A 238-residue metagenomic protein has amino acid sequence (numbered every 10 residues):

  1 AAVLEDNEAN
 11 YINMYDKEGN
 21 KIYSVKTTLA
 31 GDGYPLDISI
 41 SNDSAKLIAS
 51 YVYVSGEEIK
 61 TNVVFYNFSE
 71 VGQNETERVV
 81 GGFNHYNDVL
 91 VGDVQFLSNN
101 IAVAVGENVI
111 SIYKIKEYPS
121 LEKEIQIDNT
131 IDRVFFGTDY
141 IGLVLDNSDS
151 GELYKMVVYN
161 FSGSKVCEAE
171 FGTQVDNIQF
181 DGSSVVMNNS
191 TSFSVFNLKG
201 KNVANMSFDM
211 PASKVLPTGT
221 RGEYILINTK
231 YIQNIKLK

Functional and structural regions predicted by a protein language model:
A1, K46-I48, I101-A102, I141-G142 (+2 more regions): Hydrophobic beta-strand positions that form the internal "hydrophobic ladder" of WD40/Gbeta-like beta-propeller blades
V3-E5, A49-Y53, V105-G106, V144-N147 (+2 more regions): Recurrent small/Gly-Pro-centered beta-turn motifs in extracellular repeat architectures
E8-N13, S55-N67, E107-K114, S150-V157 (+2 more regions): Structural motif
I12, K21-E117: Solenoidal tandem-repeat scaffolds enriched in leucines and small polar residues
D16-N20, F68-V71, K114-Y118, Y159-S164 (+2 more regions): Short loop/turn segments that connect beta-strands within beta-propeller blades
N20-L29, N74-H85, P119-Q126, G163-E170 (+1 more regions): A short beta-strand motif characteristic of beta-propeller blades
A30-I40, G81-L97, I127-D139, E170-S183 (+1 more regions): Repeated scaffold domains used in trafficking and secretory/extracellular systems, primarily beta-propellers
S148-K238: Hydrophilic extracytoplasmic domains
